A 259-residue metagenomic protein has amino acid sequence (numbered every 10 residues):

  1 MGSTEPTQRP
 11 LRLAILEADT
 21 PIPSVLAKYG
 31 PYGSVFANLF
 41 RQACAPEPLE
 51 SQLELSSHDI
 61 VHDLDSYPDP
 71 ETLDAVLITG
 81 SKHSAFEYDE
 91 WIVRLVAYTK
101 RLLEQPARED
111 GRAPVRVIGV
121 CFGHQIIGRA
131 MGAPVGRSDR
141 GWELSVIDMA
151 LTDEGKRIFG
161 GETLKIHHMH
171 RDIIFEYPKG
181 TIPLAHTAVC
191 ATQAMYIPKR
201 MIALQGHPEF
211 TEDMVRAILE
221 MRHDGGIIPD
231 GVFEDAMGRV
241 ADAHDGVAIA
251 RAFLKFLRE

Functional and structural regions predicted by a protein language model:
M1-P106, D230-E259: N-terminal beta1-alpha1 cap of cysteine-dependent amidohydrolase-like domains
T20-P21, H62-D63, K82-S84, Q125 (+3 more regions): Short, solvent-exposed loop/turn segments at secondary-structure junctions
A27, Y88-W91, M131-G132, K179-G180 (+1 more regions): Short amphipathic alpha-helical segments
E71, A113, K179: Structured loop/turn residues at beta-strand edges in well-structured enzyme cores
K82-G155: Cysteine-nucleophile active-site neighborhood
G128-E212: Pocket-forming structural segment of enzyme catalytic cores
C190-I197, A203-E259: C-terminal and late-domain segments of enzyme folds
